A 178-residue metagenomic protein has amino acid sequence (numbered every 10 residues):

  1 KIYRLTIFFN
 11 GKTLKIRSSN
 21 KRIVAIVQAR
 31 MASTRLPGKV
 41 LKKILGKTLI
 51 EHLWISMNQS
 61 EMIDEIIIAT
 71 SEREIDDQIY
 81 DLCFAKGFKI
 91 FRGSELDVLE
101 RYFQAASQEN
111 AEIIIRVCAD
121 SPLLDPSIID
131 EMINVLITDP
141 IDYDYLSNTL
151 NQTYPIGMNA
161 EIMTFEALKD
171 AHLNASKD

Functional and structural regions predicted by a protein language model:
N20-T70: N-terminal glycine-rich phosphate-binding loop and ensuing alpha1 helix
I75-L82: Acidic helix N-cap motif at the loop->helix transition within catalytic regions of sugar-transfer enzymes
F84-L96, S107: Conserved donor nucleotide-binding strand/loop of the catalytic core
A111, A160-D170: Conserved nucleotide-sugar donor-binding and metal-coordinating catalytic region shared by glycosyltransferases
I114: Short aromatic/hydrophobic "clamp" motif used to bind/position activated sugar donors
V117-A119: Active-site acidic Asp-centered loop
S127-T149: Conserved donor-nucleotide/metal-binding helix-loop-beta segment in metal-dependent transferases, i.e., the alpha-helix
L146-A160: Short beta-strand-to-loop element that shapes/binds the nucleotide-sugar donor at the catalytic cleft/hinge
